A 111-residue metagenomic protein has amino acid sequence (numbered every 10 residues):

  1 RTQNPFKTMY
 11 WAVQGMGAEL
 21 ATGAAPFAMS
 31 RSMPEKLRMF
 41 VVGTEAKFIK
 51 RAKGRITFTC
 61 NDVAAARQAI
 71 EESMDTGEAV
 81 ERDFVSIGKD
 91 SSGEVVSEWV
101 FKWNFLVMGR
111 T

Functional and structural regions predicted by a protein language model:
R1-M9, A28: Catalytic strand-loop segment that frames the active site of acyl-thioester-processing enzymes
Y10, Q14: Hydrophobic (often cysteine-bearing) scaffold residues that line and stabilize catalytic clefts of nucleotide/cofactor
A18, F58-C60, S86-G88: Generic recognition of well-ordered secondary-structure surfaces with a strong bias for beta-strand segments
A25-A64: Hydrophobic beta-strand-centered segment that forms part of the acyl-chain substrate-binding groove
A52-K53, V63-T111: HotDog/MaoC-like acyl-thioester-processing domains
